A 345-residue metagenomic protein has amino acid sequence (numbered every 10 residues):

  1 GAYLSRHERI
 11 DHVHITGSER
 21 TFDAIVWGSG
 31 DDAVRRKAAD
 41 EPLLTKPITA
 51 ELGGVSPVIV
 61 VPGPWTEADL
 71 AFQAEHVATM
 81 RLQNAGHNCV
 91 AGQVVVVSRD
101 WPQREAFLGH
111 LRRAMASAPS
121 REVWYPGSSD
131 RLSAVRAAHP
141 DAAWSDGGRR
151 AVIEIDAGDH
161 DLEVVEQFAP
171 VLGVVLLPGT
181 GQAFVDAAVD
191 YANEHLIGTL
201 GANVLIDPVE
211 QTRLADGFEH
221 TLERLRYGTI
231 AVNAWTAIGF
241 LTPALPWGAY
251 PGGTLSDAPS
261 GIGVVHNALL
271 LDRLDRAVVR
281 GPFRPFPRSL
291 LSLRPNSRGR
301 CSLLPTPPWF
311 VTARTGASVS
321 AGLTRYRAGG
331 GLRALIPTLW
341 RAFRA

Functional and structural regions predicted by a protein language model:
G1, G17, G53-G54, G86 (+3 more regions): Glycine-centered flexibility sites
G1-A2, V189: Short hydrophobic/charged patches on amphipathic alpha-helices used for structural packing and interfaces
R6-H12, E19-H160, Q182, V232 (+2 more regions): ALDH superfamily catalytic-core signature
R9, E75-T79, V96, Q103-S117 (+1 more regions): Conserved C-terminal structural/oligomerization subdomain of aldehyde/semialdehyde dehydrogenase
